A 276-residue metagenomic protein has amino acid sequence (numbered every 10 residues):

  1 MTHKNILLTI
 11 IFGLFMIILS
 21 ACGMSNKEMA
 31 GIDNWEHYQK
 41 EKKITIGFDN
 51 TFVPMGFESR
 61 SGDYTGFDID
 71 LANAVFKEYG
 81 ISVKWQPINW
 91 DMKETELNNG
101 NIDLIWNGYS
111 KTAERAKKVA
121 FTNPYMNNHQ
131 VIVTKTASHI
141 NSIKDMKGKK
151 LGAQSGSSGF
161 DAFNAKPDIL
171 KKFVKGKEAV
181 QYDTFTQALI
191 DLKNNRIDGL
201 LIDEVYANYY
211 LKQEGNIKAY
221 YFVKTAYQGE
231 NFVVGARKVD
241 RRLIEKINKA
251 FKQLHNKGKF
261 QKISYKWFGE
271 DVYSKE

Functional and structural regions predicted by a protein language model:
I18-A21: C-terminal motif of bacterial Sec signal peptides marking the signal peptidase cleavage site
G23, I69-E78, K144, K149-K150 (+2 more regions): Extended ligand-binding regions for polar small-molecule ligands
N26-G108: Extracytoplasmic small-molecule ligand-binding "clamshell" domains of the periplasmic binding protein/Venus flytrap
H37, T134-L151: Flexible hinge/capping segments at coil-to-helix
N50, N127-T134, E204, K212-K252 (+1 more regions): Periplasmic-binding protein-like
E58-S59, A72-I81, G159-Q181, L211-N216: Ligand-binding cleft/hinge of the Venus flytrap
Q86-P87, D91-L104, K118-A120, K144-K147 (+2 more regions): Short helices/loops that flank or line small-molecule/ion binding pockets
M92, Y109-K117, A162-A165, I190-N194 (+1 more regions): A ligand-binding cleft/hinge motif common to bilobed small-molecule-binding domains
